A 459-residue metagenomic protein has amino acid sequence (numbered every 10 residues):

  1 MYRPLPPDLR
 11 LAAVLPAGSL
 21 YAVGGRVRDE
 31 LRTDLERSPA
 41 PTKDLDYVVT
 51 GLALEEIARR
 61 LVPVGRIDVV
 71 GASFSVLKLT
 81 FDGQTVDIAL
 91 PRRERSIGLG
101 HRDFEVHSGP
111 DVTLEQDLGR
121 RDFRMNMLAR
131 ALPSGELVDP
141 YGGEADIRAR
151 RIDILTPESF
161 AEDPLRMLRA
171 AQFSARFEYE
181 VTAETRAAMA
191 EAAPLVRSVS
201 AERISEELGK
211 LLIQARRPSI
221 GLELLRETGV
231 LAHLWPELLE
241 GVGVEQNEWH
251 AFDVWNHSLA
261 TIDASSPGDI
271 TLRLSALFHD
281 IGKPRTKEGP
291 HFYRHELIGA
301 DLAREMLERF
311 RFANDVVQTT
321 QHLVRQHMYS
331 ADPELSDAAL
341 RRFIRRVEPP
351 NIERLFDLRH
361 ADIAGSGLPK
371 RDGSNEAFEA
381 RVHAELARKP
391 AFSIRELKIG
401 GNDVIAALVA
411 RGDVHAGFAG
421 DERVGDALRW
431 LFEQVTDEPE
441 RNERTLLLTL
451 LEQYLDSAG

Functional and structural regions predicted by a protein language model:
M1-G459: Catalytic cores of the polymerase beta-like nucleotidyltransferase superfamily and closely associated nucleotide
